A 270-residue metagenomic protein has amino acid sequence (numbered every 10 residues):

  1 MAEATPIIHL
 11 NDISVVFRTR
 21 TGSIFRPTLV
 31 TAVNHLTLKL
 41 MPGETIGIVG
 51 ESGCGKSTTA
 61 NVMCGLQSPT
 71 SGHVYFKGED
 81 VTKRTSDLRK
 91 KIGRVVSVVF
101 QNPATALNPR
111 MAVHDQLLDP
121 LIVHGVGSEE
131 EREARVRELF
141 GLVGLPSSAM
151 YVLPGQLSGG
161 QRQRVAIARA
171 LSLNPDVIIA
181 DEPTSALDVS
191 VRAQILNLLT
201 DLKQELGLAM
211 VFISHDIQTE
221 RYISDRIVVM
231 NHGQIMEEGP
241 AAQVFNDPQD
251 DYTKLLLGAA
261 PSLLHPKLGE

Functional and structural regions predicted by a protein language model:
C64: Helix-to-loop junction immediately C-terminal to a conserved catalytic motif
G72-K83: Conserved ABC transporter NBD signature motif
E131-S148, L257-G258: Conserved ABC ATPase "signature" region
L153-L157, Q161: Conserved ABC ATPase signature
N174: Conserved catalytic motifs of ABC-family nucleotide-binding domains
E238-G239: ABC ATPase "signature
